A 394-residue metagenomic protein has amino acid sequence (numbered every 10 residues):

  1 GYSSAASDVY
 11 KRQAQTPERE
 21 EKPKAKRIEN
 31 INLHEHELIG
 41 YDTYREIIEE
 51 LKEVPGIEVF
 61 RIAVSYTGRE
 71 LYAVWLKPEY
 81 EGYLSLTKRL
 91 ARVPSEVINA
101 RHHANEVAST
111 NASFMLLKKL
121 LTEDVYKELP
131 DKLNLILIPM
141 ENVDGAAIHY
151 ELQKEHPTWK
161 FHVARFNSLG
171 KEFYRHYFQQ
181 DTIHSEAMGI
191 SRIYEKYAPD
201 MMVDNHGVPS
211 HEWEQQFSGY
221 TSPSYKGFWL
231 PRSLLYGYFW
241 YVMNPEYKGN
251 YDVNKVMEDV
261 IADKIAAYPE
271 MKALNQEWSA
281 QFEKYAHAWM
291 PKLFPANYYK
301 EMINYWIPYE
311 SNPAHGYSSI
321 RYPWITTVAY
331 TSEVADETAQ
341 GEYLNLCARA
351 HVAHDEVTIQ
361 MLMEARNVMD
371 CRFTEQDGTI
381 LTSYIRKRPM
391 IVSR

Functional and structural regions predicted by a protein language model:
G1-A6, Y10: Single conserved hydrophobic/aromatic residue that forms the stacking wall/gate of nucleotide- or nucleobase-binding
R12-H34, I98, Y236-N244: Acidic/histidine-rich, surface-exposed loop or edge segments in extracytoplasmic proteins
E35-R89, V93: Soluble metallo-hydrolase cores and metallopeptidase-like ectodomains found primarily in the secretory/periplasmic
G68, R101, L137, V203 (+1 more regions): Divalent metal-coordination and catalytic microenvironments
L90-S95, A108-N111, M115-N250: Active-site/substrate-binding loop(s) of hydrolase catalytic cores
S95-I98, Y330: Conserved beta-strand elements of the Class I
F161, E172-R175, N345-R394: C-terminal or late-domain output modules
H211, T221-M243, A273-D370: Active-site-adjacent mobile loop/cap segments within catalytic or ligand-binding domains
